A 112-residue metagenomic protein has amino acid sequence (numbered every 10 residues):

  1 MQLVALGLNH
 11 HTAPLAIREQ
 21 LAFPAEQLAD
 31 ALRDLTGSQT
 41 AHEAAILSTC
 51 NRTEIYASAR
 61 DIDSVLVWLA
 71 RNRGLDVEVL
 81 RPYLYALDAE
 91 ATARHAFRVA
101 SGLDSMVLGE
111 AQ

Functional and structural regions predicted by a protein language model:
M1-Q112: N-terminal ligand-binding/catalytic initiation module
